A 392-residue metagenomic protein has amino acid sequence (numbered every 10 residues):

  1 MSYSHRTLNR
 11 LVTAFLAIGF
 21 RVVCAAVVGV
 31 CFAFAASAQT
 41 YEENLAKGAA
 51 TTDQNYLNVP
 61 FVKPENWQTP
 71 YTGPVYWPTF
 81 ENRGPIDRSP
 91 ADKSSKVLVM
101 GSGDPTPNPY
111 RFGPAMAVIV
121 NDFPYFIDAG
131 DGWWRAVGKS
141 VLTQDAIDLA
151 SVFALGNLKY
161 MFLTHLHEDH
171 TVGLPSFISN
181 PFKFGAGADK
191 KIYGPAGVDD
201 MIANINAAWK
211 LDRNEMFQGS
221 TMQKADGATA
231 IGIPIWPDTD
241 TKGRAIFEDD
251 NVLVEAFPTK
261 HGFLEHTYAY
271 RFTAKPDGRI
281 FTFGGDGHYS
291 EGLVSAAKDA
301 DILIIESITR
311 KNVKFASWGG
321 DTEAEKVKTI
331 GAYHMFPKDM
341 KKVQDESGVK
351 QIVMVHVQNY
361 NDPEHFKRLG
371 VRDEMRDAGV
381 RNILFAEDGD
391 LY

Functional and structural regions predicted by a protein language model:
M1-G19: N-terminal secretory signal peptides that target proteins for export/translocation
Y3, Q39-T282, H288, H365-L391: Binuclear metal-dependent hydrolase catalytic cores
T7, I18, A33-A36, L391: Classical N-terminal targeting signals for secretion and organelle import
T13-A33: Bacterial N-terminal signal peptides
Q39, A269, P276-I280, H288-D388: Cap/insert and terminal regions of metallo-dependent hydrolase folds
